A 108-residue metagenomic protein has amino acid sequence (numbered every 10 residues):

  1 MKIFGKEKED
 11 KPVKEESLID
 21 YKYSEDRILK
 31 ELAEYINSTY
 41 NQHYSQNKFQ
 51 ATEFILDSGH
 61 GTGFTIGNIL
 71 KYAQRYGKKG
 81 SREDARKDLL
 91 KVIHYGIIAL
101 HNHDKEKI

Functional and structural regions predicted by a protein language model:
M1-I108: Intrinsically disordered, low-complexity regulatory regions that flank transcription factor DNA-binding cores
